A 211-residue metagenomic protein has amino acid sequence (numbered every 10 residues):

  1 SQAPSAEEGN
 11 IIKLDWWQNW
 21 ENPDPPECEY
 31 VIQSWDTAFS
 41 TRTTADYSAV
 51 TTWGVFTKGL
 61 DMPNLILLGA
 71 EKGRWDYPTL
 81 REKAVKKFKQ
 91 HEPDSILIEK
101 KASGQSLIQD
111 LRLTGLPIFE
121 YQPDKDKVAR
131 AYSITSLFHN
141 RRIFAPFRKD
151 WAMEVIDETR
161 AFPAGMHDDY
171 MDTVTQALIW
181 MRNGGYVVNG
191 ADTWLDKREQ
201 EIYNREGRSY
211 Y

Functional and structural regions predicted by a protein language model:
S1-P4, N10-W16, E99, P146-W151 (+2 more regions): Short coil/turn segments at secondary-structure boundaries
S1-T37: ATPase catalytic-site recognition across NTP-hydrolyzing enzymes
A3-E7, A49-T51, F56-F162, R208-Y211: Mg2+-dependent endonuclease catalytic cores in nucleic-acid-processing enzymes, primarily RNase H-like
E8-G9, L178-Y211: Acidic two-metal-ion nuclease catalytic site recognized across multiple nuclease folds, prominently DnaQ/RNase D-T
Q33-S34, T52, L97, D172: Structured core elements
W35-S48: An active-site-proximal beta-strand-loop segment
V155-W194: P-loop NTPase motor core of the ASCE superfamily
